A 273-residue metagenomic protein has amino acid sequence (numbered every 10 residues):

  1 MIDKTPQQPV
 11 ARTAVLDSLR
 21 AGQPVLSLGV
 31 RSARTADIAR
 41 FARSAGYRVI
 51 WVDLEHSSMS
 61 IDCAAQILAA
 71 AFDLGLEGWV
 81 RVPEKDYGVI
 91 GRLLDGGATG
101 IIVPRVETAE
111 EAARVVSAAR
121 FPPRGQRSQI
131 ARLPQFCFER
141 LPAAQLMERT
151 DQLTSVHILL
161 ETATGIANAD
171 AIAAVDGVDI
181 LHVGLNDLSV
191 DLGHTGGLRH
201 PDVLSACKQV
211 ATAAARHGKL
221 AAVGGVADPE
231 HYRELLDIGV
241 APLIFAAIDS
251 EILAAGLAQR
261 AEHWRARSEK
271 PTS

Functional and structural regions predicted by a protein language model:
M1-G29, L141-Q152: N-terminal amphipathic alpha-helix/helix-capping segment at the start of soluble metabolic enzymes
L19-A36, W79-P83, S155-A167, L220-P229: Active-site mouth loops of central-metabolism enzymes
I38-A39, S44-A65, L185-P201: Glycine-rich, proline-tolerant flexible connector loops at the mouths of alpha/beta enzymes
I38-R40, S44, K85-T99, V103 (+3 more regions): Catalytic cores of alpha/beta
I61-D95, S117-G125, E148-D151, R199-A222: Alpha-helix-loop-beta-strand connector modules within alpha/beta enzyme cores
I67, A109-G125, S250-S273: C-terminal helical cap(s) of enzyme catalytic domains, especially alpha/beta-barrels
G88, A98-D176, L185-D187: Conserved anion-binding
G100-R114, L181-V190, V240-R260: Glycine-rich phosphate-binding active-site loops on the catalytic face of alpha/beta enzymes
